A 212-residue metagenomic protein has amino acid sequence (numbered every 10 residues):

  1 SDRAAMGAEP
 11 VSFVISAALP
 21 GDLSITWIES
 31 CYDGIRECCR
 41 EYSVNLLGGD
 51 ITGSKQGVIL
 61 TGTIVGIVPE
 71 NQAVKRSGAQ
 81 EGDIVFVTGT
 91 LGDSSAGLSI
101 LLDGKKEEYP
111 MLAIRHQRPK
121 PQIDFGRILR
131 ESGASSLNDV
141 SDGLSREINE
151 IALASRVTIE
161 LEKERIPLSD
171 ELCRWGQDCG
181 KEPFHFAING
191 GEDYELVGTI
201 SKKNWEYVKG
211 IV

Functional and structural regions predicted by a protein language model:
S1-M6: Active-site cofactor/substrate anionic-group-binding motifs, chiefly glycine- and Lys/Arg-rich phosphate-binding loops
E9-S99: Glycine-rich anion-binding loops of enzyme active sites
G21-N45, K55-L60, V65, E131-S132 (+1 more regions): Glycine-/charge-enriched secondary-structure boundary and capping motifs
L47-G49, E70-V74, Q122-F125, S145-I148 (+1 more regions): Glycine-rich, charged/polar anion/phosphate-binding loops that engage phosphate groups from diverse ligands
I67-V68, K106-L112, C179-G180: Glycine/charged-rich beta-loop-alpha catalytic/anionic-binding loops adjacent to active sites
E70-K75, E108, T158-I159, Y207: Phosphate-handling active-site elements
D83-G89, R118-L144: Internal active-site segments that recognize and position negatively charged phosphoryl groups and nucleotide moieties
I100, G104-K120: A short, charged helix-loop
